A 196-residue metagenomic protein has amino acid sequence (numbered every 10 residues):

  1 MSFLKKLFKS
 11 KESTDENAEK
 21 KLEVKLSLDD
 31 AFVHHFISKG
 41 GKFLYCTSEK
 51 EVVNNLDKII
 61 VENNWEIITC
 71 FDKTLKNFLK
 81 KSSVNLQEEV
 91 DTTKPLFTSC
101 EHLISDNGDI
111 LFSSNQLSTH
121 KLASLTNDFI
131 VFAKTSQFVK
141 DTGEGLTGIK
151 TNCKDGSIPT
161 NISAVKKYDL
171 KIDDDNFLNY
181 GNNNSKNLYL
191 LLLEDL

Functional and structural regions predicted by a protein language model:
S2-L196: The feature marks the mature, well-folded catalytic cores of soluble enzymes
